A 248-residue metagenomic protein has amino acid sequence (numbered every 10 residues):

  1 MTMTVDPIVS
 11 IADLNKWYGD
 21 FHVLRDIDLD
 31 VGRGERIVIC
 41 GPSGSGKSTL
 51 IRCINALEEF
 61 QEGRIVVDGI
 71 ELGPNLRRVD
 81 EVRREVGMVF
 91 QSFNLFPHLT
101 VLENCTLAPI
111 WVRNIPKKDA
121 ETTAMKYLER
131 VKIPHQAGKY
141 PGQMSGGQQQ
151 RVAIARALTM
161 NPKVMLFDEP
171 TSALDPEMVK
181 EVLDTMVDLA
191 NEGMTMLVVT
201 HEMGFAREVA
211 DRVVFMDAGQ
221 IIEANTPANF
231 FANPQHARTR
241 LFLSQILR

Functional and structural regions predicted by a protein language model:
V5-P227: ABC family nucleotide-binding domain
A224, A228-R248: C-terminal boundary and immediately downstream tail of ABC-type ATPase nucleotide-binding domains
